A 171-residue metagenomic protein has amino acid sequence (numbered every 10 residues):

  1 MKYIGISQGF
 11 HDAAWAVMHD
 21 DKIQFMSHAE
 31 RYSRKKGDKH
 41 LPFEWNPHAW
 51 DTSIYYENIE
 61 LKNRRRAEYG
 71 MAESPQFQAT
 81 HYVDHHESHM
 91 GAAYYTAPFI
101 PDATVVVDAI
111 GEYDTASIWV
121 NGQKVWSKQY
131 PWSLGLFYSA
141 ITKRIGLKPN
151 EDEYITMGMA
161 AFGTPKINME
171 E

Functional and structural regions predicted by a protein language model:
M1-E171: Short acidic/glycine-rich loops and adjacent helix/strand connectors that line catalytic pockets where negatively
